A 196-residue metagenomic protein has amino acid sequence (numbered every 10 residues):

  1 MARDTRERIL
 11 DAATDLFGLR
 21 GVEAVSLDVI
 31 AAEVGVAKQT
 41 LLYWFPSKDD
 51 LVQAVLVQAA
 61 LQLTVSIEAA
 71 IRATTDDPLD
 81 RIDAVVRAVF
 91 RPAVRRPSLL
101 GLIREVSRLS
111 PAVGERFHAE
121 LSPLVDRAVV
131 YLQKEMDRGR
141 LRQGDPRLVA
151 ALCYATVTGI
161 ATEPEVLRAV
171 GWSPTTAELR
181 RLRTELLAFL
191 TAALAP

Functional and structural regions predicted by a protein language model:
M1-D4, R8-D11, I71, V166-R168: N-terminal intrinsically disordered/low-complexity leader segments
A2, V52, L56, A60 (+3 more regions): Amphipathic, non-transmembrane alpha-helical scaffold segments
T5-T14, I30, V55-A59, L63 (+2 more regions): Generic hydrophobic, amphipathic alpha-helix propensity
R8, A12, L16-D50, A54: Helix-turn-helix
V22, F45, R104-S110: Short helix-capping/turn signature of helix-turn-helix
A54, E68-S98, P146-C153, R180-R183: Hydrophobic alpha-helical connector segments
L61-E68, R95, A112-R138, R147-A151: Amphipathic alpha-helical packing segments from all-alpha helical-bundle domains
L100-G101, G114, H118, M136-L187: Hydrophobic/aromatic-rich alpha-helical bundle segments in the mid-to-C-terminal region
